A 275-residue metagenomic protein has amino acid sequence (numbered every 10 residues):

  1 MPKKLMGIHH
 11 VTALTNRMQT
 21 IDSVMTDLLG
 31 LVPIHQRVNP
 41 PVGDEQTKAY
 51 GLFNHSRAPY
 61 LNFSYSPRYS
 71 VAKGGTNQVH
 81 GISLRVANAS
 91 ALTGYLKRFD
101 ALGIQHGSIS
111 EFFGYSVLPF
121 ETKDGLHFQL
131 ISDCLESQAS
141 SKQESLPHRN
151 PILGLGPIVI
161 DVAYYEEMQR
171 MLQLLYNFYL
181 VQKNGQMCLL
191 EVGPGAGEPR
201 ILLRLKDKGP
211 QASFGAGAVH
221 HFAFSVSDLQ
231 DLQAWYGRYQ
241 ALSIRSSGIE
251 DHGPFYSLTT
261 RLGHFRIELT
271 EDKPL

Functional and structural regions predicted by a protein language model:
M1-D22, V79-L84, L135-Q169, A218-F222: N-terminal beta-strand motif that seeds the catalytic metal site of vicinal oxygen chelate
K3, T12-P59, I109-G114, P119 (+3 more regions): Core segments of cupin and vicinal oxygen chelate
R17-Q19, A87-A91, Y164-Y165, S227-D231: Helix N-cap motif at beta-to-alpha junctions
R37, L96-P151, G185-L202, G237 (+1 more regions): Vicinal oxygen chelate
R37, P67-G74, K208-Q211: ER-lumen resident redox/N-glycosylation machinery signature
F63-S66, G75-Q105: Long, hydrophobic/aromatic-enriched structural stretches that serve as scaffold segments
G195-V219: Flexible internal linker/loop segments at domain or repeat junctions
V219-S225, L229-G237, R245-S247: C-terminal amphipathic alpha-helical segment
